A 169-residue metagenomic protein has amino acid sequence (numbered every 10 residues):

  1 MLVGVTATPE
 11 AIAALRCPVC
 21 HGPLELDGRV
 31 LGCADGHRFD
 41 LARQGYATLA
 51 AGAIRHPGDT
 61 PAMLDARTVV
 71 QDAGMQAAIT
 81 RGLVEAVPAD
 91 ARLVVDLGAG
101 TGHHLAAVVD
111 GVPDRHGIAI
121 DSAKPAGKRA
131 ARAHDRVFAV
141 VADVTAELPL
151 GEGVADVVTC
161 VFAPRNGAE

Functional and structural regions predicted by a protein language model:
L2-P57: N-terminal auxiliary segments of SAM/dcSAM-dependent transferases
L49, V70-Q76, T101, A123 (+2 more regions): Hydrophobic alpha-helical segments that drive targeting, anchoring, or assembly
H56-G82: Class I SAM-dependent methyltransferase Rossmann-like catalytic core, especially the SAM/SAH-binding loop
L83-D90, L148-P149: Glycine-rich helix-loop-beta junction characteristic of Rossmann-like nucleotide cofactor-binding loops
L93-V95, G100-E147: Class I SAM-dependent methyltransferase SAM/SAH-binding core
A146-V157: A short acidic, Gly/Pro-enriched loop at the edge of an enzyme's catalytic core that lines a small-molecule cofactor
A155-A168: A short SAM/SAH-binding and catalytic strip from SAM-dependent methyltransferases
